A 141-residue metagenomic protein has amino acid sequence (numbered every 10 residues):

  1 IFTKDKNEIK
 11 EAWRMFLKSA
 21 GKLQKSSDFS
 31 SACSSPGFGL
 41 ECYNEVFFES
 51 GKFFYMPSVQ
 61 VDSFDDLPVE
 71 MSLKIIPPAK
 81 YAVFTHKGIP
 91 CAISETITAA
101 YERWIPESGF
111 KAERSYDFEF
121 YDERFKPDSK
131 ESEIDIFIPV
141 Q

Functional and structural regions predicted by a protein language model:
I1-Q141: A solvent-exposed interaction/effector surface
